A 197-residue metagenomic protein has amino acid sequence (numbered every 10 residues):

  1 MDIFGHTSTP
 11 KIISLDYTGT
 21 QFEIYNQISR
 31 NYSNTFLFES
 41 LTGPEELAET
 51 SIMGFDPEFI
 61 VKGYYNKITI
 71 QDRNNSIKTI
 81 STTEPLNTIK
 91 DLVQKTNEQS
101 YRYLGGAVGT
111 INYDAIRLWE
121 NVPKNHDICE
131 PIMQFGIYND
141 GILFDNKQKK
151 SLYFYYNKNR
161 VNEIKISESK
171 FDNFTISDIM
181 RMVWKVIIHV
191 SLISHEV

Functional and structural regions predicted by a protein language model:
M1-V197: Signature of the chorismate-utilizing enzyme
